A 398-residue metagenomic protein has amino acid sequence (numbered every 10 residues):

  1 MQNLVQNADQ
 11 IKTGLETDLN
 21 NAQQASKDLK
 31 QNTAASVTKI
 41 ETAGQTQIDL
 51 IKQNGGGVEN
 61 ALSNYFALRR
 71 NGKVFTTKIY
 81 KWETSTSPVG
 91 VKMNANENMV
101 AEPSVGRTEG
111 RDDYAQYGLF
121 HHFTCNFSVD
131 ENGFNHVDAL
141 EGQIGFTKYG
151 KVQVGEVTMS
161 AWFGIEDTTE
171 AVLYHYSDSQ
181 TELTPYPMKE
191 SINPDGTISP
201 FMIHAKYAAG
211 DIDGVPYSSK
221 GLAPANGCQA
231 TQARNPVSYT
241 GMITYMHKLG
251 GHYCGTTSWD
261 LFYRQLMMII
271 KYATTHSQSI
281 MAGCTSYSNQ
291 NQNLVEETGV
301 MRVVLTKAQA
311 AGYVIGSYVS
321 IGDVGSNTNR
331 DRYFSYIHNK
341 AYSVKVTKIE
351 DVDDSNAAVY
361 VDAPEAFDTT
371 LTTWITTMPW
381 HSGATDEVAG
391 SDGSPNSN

Functional and structural regions predicted by a protein language model:
M1-Q53: Short, low-complexity N-terminal tether/leader segments at secretion or assembly junctions of large, surface-exposed
K52-D112, Q116: Noncatalytic N-terminal accessory/assembly modules of large enzymes
S63-N64, L68, H175-S177, L249-C254 (+1 more regions): A long-range scaffold signal marking pre-active-site subdomains of enzyme folds
T76-K81, G90, N126, Q153-V157 (+4 more regions): Ordered hydrophobic segments in well-structured contexts
V89-E97, T168-T181, G214-Q232: Short, polar loop/linker segments at the starts of domains and inter-domain junctions
A115-P185: Extended, Lys/Arg-enriched charged tracts that mediate electrostatic binding to polyanionic substrates
Y149-K151, L183-V324, T328-N398: Short aromatic-cysteine micro-motif
